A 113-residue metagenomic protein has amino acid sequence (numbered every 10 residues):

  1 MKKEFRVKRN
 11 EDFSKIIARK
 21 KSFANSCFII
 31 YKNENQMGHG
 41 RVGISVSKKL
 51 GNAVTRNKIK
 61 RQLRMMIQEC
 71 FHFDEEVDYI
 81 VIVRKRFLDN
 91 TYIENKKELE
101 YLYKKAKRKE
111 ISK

Functional and structural regions predicted by a protein language model:
M1-K113: Positively charged, solvent-exposed patches that mediate nucleic-acid binding
